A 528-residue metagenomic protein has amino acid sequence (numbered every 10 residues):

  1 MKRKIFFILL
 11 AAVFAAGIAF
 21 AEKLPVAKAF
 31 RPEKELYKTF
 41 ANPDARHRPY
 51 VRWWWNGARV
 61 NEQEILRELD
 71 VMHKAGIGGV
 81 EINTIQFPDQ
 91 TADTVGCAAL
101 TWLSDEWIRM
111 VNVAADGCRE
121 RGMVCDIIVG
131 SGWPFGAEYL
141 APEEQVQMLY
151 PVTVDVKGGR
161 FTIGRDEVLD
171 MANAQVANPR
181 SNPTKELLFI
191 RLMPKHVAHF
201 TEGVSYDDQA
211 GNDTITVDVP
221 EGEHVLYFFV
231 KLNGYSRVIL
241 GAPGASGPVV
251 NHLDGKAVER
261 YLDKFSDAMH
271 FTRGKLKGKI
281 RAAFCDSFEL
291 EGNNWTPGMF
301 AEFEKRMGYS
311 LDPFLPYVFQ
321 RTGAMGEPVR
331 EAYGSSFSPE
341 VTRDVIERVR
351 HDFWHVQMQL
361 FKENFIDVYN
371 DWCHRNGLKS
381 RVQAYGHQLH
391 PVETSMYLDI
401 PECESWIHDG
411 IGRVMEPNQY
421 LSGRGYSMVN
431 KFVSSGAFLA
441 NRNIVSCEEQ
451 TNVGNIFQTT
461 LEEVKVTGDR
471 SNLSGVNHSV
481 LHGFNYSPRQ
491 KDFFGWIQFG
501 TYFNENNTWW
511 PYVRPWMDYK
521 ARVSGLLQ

Functional and structural regions predicted by a protein language model:
M1-V26: Bacterial Sec-dependent N-terminal signal peptides
F30, P49-Y50, I65-L66, G79 (+7 more regions): Carbohydrate-binding surfaces of carbohydrate-active enzymes
P32-G79: Mature N-terminal segment immediately following signal peptide/propeptide cleavage in secreted/periplasmic
E33-R52, K231-N233, L240-G244, P248-R260 (+4 more regions): An acidic-aromatic substrate-binding cleft motif
N61, V250-D263, G425-Y426, Y512-W516: Phosphate/oxyanion-binding active-site loops and adjacent basic polyanion-contact surfaces
I85-D208, V217, Y235-I239, A245-S246 (+1 more regions): Acidic/aromatic-lined carbohydrate-recognition and catalytic surfaces of CAZymes acting on diverse glycans
A172-S246, L315-Q359, S434, F438: Alpha-amylase-like alpha-glycosidases and glucanotransferases acting on alpha-linked glucans and related
V219-D254, T394-Y420: Aromatic- and acid-rich polysaccharide-binding/catalytic face of secreted or lumenal carbohydrate-active enzymes
